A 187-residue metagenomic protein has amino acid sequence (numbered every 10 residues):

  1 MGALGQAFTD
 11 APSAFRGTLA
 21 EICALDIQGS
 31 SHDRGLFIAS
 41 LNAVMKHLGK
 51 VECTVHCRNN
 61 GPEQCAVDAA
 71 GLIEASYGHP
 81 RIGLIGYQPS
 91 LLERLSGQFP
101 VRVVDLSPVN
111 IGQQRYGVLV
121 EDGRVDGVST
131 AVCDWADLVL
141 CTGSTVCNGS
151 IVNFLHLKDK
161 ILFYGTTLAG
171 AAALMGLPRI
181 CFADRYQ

Functional and structural regions predicted by a protein language model:
M1-R94: Electropositive, gly/pro-rich neighborhoods at or near active sites that engage anionic ligands
R81, D137-L140: Structural motif
L84-Y87, V104-L106, C141-S144, Y164-T166: Short His-Asn-centered micro-motif
S90-G123: Histidine/lysine/aspartate-rich catalytic loop segments that bind and position anionic ligands
L95-G97, C133-D134, N153-D159: Short, conserved loop/helix-junction motifs that constitute active-site signature segments in enzyme catalytic cores
I111-G117, T130-C133, G170-P178: Short, charged, surface-exposed secondary-structure boundary motifs
D122-D134: Short acidic low-complexity segments
S150-Q187: C-terminal functional extensions of proteins
